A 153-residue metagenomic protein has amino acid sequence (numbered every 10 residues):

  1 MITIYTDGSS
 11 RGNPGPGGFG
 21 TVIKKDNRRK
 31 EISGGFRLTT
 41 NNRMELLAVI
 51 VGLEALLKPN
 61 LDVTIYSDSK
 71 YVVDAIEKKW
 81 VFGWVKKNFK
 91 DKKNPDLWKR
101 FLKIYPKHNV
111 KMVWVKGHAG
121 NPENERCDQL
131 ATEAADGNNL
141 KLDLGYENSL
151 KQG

Functional and structural regions predicted by a protein language model:
M1-R43, L47, L53-L61, Q129 (+4 more regions): RNase H-like nuclease fold core
T6-P16, I50-R126, L130, A135 (+1 more regions): RNase H catalytic domain
I23, T40, W80, W84 (+3 more regions): Solvent-exposed, flexible loop/coil residues
V73-D74, K151-G153: Short, mixed-charge aromatic SLiMs
